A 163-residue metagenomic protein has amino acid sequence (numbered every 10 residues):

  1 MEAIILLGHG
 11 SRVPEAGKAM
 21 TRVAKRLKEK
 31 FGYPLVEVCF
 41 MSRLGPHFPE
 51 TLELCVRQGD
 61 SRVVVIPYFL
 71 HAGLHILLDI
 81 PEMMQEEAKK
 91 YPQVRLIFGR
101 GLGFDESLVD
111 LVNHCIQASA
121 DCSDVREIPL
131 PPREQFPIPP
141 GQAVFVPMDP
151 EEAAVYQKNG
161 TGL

Functional and structural regions predicted by a protein language model:
M1-L163: Extended amphipathic ligand-handling, pore-lining, and cofactor/metal-binding catalytic surfaces
